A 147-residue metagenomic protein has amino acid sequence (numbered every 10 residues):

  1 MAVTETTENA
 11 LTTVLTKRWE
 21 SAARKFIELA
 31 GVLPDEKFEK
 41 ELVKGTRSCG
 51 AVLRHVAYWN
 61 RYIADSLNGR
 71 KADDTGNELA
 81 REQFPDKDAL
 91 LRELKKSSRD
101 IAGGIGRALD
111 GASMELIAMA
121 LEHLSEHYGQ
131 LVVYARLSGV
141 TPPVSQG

Functional and structural regions predicted by a protein language model:
M1-T7: N-terminal intrinsically disordered/low-complexity leader segments
A2, T12, T16-E20, R24-I27 (+2 more regions): Short, contiguous alpha-helical
N9-T16, F84-D88: Active-site rim elements
A22-E28, R92-S97: Amphipathic alpha-helical packing segments from all-alpha helical-bundle domains
L33-P34: Membrane-proximal, proline-rich intrinsically disordered regions
D65-S97: Helix-adjacent hinge/juxtasegments
E93-G111: Vicinal oxygen chelate
